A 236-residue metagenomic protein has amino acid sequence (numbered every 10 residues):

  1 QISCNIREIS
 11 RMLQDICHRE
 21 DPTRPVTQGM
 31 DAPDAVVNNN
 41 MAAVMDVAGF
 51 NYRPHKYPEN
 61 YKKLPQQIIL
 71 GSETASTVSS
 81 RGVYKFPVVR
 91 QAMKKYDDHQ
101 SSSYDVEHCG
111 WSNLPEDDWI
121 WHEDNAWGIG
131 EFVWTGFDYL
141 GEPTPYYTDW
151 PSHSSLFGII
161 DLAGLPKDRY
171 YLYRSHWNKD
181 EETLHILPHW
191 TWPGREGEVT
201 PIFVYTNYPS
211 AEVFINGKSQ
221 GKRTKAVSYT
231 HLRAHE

Functional and structural regions predicted by a protein language model:
Q1-H176, D180-P193, E198-P201, G217 (+1 more regions): Substrate-binding/catalytic cleft of secreted carbohydrate-active enzymes, primarily glycoside hydrolases
Y205-S210: Short proline/glycine-enriched turn/loop motifs at strand-loop junctions of beta-rich domains
E212-F214: Beta-strand signatures of extracellular beta-sandwich domains
T230-E236: Conserved small/polar residues in nucleotide/adenosyl-binding loops
